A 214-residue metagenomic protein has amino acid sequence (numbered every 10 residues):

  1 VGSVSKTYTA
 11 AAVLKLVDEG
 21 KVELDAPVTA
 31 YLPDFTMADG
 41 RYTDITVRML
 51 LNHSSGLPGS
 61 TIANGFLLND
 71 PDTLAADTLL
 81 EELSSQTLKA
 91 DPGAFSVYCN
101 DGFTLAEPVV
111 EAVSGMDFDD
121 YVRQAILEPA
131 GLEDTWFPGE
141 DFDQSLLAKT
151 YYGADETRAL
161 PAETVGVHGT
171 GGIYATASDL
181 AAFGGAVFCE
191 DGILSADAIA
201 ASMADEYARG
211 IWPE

Functional and structural regions predicted by a protein language model:
V1-D25, F103-E111, L180: Active-site SXXK
A10, D18-V22, D34-M37, G56 (+1 more regions): Short helix-loop boundary/capping segments at the starts of domains
L24-A38, P129-A130: Short, glycine/proline-biased beta-turn/loop segments that scaffold the active-site neighborhood
D39-E214: Short, surface-exposed loop or secondary-structure junction motifs that flank catalytic or metal-binding residues
